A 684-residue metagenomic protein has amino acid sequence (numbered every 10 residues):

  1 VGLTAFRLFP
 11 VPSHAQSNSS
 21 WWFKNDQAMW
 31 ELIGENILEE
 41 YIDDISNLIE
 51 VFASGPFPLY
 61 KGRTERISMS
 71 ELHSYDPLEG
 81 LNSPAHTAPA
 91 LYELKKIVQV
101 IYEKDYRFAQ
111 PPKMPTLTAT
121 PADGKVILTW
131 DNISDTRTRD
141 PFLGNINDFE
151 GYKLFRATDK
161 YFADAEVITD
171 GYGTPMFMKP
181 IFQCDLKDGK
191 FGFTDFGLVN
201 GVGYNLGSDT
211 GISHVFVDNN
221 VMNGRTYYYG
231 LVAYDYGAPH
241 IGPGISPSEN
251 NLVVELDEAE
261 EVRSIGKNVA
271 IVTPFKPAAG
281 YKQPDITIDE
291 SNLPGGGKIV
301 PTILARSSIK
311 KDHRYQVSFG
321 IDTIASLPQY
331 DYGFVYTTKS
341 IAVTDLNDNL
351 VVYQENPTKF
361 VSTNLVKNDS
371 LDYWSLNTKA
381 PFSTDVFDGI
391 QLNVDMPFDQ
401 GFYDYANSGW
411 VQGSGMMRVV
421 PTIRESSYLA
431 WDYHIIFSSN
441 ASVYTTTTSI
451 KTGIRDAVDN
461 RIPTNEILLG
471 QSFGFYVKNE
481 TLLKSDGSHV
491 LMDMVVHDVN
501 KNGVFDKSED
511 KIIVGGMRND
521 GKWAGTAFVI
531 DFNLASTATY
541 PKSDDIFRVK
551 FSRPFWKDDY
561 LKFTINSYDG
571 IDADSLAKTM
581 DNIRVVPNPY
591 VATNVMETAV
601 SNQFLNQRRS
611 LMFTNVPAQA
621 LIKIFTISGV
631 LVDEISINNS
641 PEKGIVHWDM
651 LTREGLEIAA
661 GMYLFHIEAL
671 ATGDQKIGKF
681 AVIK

Functional and structural regions predicted by a protein language model:
V1-D43, D105-R107, Y161-A163, P294: Glycine-rich (often Gly-Gly/Gly-Pro-rich) flexible segments and glycine-rich loop motifs, frequently accented by
D43-V51: Short, structured beta-strand/loop micro-motifs enriched in basic residues and often containing a Trp
P58-L72: Short Pro-Gly-centered flexible turn/kink motifs
R63, S83-E654, A681: Polybasic, low-complexity Lys/Arg-rich tracts in intrinsically disordered regions that serve as generic basic
L78-G80, G655-G661: Short glycine/proline/serine/threonine-rich loop/turn segments at secondary-structure transition edges
M662-K684: C-terminal tail/sorting-segment detector
